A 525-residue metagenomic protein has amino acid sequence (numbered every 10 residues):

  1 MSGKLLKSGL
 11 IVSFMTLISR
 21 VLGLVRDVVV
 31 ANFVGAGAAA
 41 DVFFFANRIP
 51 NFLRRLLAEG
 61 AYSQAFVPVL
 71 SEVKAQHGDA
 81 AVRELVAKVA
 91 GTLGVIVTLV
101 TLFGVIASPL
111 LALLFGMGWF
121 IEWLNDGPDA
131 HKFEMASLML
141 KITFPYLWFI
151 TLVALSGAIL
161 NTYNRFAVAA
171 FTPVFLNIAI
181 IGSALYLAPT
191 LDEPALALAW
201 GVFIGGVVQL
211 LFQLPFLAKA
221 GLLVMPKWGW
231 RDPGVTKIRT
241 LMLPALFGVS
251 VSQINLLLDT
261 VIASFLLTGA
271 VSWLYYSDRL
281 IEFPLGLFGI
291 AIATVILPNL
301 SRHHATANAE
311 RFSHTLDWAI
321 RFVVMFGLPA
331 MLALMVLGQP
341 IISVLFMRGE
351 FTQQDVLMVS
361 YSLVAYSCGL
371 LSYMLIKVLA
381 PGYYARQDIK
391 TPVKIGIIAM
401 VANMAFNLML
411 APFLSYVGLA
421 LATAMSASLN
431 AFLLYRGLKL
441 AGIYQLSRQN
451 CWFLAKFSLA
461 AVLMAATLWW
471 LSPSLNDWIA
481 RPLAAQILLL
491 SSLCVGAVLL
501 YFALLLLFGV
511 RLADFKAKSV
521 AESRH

Functional and structural regions predicted by a protein language model:
M1-H525: Membrane-embedded alpha-helical bundles of multi-pass transporters/translocases, especially carrier/permease families
